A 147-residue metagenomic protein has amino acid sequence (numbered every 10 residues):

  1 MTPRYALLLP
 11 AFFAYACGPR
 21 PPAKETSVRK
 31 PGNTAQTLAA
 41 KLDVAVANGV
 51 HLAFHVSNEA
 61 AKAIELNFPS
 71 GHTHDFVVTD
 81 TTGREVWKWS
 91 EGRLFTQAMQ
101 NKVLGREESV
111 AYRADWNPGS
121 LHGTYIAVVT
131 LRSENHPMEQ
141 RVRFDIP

Functional and structural regions predicted by a protein language model:
M1-A6: Bacterial N-terminal signal peptides that target proteins for export
Y15-A16: C-terminal motif of bacterial Sec signal peptides marking the signal peptidase cleavage site
P21-A23: Intrinsically disordered, low-complexity regulatory regions in eukaryotic proteins
E25-V46: Low-complexity, acidic Ser/Thr/Pro/Gly-rich terminal tails and inter-domain linkers that flank the onset of structured
P31, Q36-L38, H55-Y112, T124-S133: Contiguous segments within soluble domain cores/interaction surfaces
N48-L52: Structural beta-strand segments of beta-rich domains
Y112-S120: Short, hydrophobic beta-strand segments
S120-P147: Terminal connector regions
